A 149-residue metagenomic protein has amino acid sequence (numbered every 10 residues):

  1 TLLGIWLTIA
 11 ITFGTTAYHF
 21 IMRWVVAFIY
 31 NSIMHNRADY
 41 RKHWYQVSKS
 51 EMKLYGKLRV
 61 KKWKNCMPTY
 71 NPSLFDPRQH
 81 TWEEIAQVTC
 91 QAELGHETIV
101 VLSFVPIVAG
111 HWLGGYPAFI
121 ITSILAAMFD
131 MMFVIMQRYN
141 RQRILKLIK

Functional and structural regions predicted by a protein language model:
T1-I5, A109-A118: Helix-coil boundary and interhelical linker segments in multi-pass alpha-helical membrane proteins
L2-Y55, A126-V134: Hydrophobic alpha-helical membrane-embedded segments
R23-A27, I107-G114, V134-Q137: Transmembrane helix-loop junctions and nearby membrane-interface residues
A27-I85, Q142, K146: Membrane-proximal soluble regions of multi-pass membrane proteins
E84-G114: Transmembrane alpha-helical segments and their cytosolic interface motifs in multi-pass membrane proteins
I135-K149: Cytosolic/matrix-facing juxtamembrane and C-terminal tails of multi-pass cellular membrane proteins
